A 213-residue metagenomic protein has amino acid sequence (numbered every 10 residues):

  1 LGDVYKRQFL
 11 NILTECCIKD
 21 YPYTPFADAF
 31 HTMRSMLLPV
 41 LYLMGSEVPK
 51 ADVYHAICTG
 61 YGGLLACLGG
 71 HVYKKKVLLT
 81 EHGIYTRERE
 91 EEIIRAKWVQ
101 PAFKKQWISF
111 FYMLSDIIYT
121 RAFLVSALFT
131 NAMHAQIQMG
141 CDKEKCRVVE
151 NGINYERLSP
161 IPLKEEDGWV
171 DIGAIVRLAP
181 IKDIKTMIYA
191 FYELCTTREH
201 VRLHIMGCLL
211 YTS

Functional and structural regions predicted by a protein language model:
G2-Q8, Y211-T212: Conserved small/polar residues in nucleotide/adenosyl-binding loops
L41-K50, Y85, F103-V125: Membrane-proximal helix-turn-helix segments that form the acceptor-binding/catalytic region of lipid-linked
G45-G63, V72-L78, H82: Short N-terminal targeting/anchoring amphipathic segment
A56, A127-L128: Short beta-strand scaffold positions
V77-Q106, F123-L124: A short, histidine- and acid-enriched strand-loop-helix "catalytic/donor-clamping" loop that lines the nucleotide-sugar
N131, G152: Carbohydrate-associated surface elements
P162-E193, H204: Conserved donor-binding/catalytic core segment of Leloir-type glycosyltransferases
R202-S213: Glycosyltransferase donor-sugar binding loop
